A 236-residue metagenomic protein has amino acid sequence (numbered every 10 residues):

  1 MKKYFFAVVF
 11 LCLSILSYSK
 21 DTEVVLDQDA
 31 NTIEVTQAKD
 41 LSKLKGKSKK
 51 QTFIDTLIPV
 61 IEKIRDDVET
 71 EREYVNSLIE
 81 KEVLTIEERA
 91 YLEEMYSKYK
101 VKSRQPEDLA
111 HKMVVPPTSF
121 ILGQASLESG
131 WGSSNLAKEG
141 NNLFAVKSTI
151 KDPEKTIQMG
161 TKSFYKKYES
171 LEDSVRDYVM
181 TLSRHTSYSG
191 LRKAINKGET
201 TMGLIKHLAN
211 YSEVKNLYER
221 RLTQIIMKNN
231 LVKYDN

Functional and structural regions predicted by a protein language model:
Y4-L13: Sec-dependent N-terminal signal peptides
S17-G123, L127-N236: Catalytic cores of secreted/periplasmic lytic hydrolases that degrade extracellular macromolecules
